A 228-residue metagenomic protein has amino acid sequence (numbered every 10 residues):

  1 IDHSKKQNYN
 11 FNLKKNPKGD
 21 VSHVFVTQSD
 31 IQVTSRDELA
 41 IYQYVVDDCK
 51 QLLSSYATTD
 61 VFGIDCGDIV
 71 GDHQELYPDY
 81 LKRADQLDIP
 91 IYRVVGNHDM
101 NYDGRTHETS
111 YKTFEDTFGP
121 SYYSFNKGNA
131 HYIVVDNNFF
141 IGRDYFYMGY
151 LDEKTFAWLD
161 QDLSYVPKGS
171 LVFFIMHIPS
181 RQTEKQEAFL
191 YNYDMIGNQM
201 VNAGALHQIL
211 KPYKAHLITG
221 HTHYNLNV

Functional and structural regions predicted by a protein language model:
D2-P78: N-terminal active-site segment of His-dependent metallophosphoesterases
S22-V33, N129-F139, F173-I175: Active-site-proximal beta-strand elements of phosphoester/diester hydrolases
D30, G67-D68, G96-N97, H177 (+1 more regions): Active-site glycine-centered loops adjacent to acidic/histidine catalytic or metal-binding residues that shape
T34-L39, I141-R143, T183: Short, solvent-exposed loop/turn elements at domain surfaces
L52-T59, D162-S170: Glycine-rich phosphate-binding loop signature in dinucleotide/nucleotide-binding domains
Q74-K168, Y191-K214, Y224-V228: Extended active-site neighborhood of metal-dependent phosphoesterases/phosphodiesterases
L163-A188: Short acidic, glycine-rich surface-loop motifs adjacent to enzyme active sites
